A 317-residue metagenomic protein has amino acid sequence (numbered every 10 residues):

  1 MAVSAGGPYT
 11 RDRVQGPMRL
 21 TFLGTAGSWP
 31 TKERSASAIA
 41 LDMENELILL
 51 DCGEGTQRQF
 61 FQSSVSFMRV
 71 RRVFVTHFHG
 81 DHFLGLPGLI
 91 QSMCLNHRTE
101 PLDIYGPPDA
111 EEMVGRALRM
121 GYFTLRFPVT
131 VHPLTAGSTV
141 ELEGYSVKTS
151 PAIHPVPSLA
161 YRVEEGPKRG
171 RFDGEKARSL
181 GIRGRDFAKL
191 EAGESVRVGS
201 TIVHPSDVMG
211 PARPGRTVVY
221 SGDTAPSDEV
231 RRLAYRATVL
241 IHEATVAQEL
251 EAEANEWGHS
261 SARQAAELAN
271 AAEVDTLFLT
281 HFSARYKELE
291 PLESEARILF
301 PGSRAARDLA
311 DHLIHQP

Functional and structural regions predicted by a protein language model:
P8, E54-Y105, P133-T135: Active-site metal-binding motif and surrounding structural segment of the metallo-beta-lactamase
Y9-V65, T99-P101, Y161-V163, G170 (+2 more regions): Conserved beta-strand hairpin/beta-sheet module of binuclear metal-dependent hydrolase folds, prominently
L20, D51, F60, H77 (+8 more regions): Divalent metal-coordination and catalytic microenvironments
T21, Y105, T130-T135, K148-S150 (+1 more regions): General small-molecule cofactor/ligand-binding pocket signal
P30-E33, E143-L233, V239-I241: Active-site-proximal loop/helix segment associated with metal-binding centers of metalloenzymes
L50-G53, V70-F78, P107, V219-T224 (+3 more regions): Active-site neighborhood of phospho(di)ester-bond hydrolases with catalytic His/Asp-centered motifs
R98-T135, R285: Active-site neighborhood of divalent metal-dependent phosphoester bond hydrolases
A136-G137, S227-P317: Binuclear metal-ion centers of metallo-dependent hydrolases, dominated by the metallo-beta-lactamase
